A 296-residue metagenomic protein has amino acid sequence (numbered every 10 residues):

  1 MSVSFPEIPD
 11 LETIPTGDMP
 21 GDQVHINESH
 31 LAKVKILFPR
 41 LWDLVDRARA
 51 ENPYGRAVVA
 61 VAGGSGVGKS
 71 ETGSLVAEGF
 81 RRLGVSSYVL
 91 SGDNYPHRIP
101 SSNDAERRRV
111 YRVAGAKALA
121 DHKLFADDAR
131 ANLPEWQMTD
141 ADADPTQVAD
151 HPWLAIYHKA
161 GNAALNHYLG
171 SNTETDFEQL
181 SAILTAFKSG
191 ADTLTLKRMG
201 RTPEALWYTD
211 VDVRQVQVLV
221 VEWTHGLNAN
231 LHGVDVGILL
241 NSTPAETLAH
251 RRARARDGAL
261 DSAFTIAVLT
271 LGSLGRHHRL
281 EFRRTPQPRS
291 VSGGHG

Functional and structural regions predicted by a protein language model:
M1-L37: Charged, amphipathic alpha-helical linker segments immediately N-terminal to NTP-binding catalytic cores
I36-N52: Pre-Walker A adenine-sensing motif
G66: Walker A (P-loop) phosphate-binding loop of P-loop NTPases
K69: Conserved lysine of the Walker
T72, V76: Hydrophobic positions on the alpha1 helix immediately C-terminal to the Walker A/P-loop
S87-Y88, Y95-R201: Conserved nucleotide-sensing/catalytic segment adjacent to the nucleotide-binding pocket in NTP-handling enzymes
A149, W153-A155, A205-G258: ATP-dependent NMP and nucleoside kinases share a basic, alpha-helical "lid"
A205-Y208, L231, R256-G296: Small-molecule kinase domains that catalyze NTP-dependent phosphoryl transfer to phosphate-bearing small molecules
